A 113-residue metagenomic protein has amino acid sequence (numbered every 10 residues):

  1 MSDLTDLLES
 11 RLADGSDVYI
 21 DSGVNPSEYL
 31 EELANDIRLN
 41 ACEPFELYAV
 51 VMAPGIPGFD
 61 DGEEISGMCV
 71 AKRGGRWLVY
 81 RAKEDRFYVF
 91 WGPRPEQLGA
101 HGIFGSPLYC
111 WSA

Functional and structural regions predicted by a protein language model:
M1-F59: N-terminal domain-onset segments
A41-G99: Amphipathic protein-protein interaction modules
P93-A113: Compact, glycine/acidic-enriched structural inserts
